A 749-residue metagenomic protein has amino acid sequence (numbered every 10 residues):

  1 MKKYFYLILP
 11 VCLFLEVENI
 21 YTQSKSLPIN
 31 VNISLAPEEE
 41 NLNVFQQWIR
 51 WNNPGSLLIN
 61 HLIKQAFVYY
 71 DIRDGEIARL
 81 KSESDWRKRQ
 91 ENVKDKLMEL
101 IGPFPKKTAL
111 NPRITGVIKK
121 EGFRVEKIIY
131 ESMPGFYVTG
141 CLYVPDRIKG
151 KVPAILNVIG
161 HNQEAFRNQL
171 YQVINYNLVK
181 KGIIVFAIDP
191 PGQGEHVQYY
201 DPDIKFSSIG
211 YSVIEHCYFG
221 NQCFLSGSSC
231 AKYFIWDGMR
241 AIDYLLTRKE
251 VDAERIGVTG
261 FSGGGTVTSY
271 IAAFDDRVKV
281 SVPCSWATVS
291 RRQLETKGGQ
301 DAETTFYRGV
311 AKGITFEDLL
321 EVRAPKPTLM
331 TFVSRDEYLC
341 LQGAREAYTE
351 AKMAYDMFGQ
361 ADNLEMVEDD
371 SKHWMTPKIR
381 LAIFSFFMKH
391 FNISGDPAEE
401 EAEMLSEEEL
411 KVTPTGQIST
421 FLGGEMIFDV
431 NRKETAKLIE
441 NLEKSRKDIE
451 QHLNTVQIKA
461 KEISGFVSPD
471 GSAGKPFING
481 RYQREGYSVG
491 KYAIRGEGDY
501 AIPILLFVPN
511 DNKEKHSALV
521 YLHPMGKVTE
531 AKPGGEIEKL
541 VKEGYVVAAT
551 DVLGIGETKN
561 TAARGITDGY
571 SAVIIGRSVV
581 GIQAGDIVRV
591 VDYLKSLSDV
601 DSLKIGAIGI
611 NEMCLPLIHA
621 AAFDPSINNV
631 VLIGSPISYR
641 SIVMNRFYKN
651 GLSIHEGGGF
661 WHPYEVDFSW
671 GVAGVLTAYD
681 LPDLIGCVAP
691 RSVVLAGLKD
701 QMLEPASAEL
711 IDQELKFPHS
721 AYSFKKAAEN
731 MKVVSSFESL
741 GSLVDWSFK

Functional and structural regions predicted by a protein language model:
M1-Y4, D601: Positively charged n-region of N-terminal signal peptides that target proteins for export
L7-E16: Bacterial N-terminal signal peptides
E18-T22: Sec/Tat signal peptide C-region and signal peptidase I cleavage site
Q23-Y137, A324-K326, T331-P503, F507-H516 (+6 more regions): Alpha/beta-hydrolase-fold serine-hydrolase catalytic core, especially in secreted/extracellular enzymes
K149-T247, T288-G299, T305, N510-L597 (+2 more regions): Cap/lid segment of the alpha/beta-hydrolase catalytic domain
N162-L170, S208-G210, L225-Y233, V258-S269 (+9 more regions): Alpha-helix capping and helix-loop boundary segments enriched in small/acidic/polar residues
K181, R240-K312, V590-A678, D683-L684: Primarily recognizes the serine-hydrolase "nucleophile elbow" in alpha/beta-hydrolase and SGNH/GDSL folds
D189, T259, C284-S285, T331 (+5 more regions): Alpha/beta-hydrolase-fold catalytic nucleophile elbow
